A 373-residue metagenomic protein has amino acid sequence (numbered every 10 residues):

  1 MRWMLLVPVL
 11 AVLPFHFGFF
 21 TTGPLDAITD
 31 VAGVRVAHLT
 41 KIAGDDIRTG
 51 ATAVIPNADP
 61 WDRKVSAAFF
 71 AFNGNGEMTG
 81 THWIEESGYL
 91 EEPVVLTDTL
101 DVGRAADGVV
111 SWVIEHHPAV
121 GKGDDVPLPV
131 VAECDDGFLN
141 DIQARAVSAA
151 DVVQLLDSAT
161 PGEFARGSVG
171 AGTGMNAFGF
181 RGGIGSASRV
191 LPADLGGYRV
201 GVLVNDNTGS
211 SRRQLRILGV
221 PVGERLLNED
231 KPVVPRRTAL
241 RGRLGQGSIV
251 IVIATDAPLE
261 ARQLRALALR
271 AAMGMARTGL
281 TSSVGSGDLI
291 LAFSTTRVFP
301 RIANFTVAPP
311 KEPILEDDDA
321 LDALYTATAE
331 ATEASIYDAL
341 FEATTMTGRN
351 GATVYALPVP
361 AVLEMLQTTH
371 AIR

Functional and structural regions predicted by a protein language model:
M1-W3: Positively charged n-region of N-terminal signal peptides that target proteins for export
L6-V12: Bacterial N-terminal signal peptides
V12-R373: Alpha/propeptide regions of enzymes that mature by internal proteolysis
